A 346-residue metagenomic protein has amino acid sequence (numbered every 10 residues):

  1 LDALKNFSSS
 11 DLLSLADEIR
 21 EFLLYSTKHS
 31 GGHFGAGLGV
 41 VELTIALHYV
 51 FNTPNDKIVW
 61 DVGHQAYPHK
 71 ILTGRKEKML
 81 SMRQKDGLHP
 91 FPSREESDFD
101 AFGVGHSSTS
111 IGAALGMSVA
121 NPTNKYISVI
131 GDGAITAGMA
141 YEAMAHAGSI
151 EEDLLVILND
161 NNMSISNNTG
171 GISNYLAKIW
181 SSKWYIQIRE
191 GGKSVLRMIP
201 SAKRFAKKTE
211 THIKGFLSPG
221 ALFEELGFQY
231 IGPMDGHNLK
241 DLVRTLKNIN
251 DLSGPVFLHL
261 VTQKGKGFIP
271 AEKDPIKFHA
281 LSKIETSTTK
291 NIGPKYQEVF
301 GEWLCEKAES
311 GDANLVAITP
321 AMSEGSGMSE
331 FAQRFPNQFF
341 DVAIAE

Functional and structural regions predicted by a protein language model:
L1-T73, E224-R244, L252, V256-H259: N-terminal amphipathic, basic-rich helices that act as targeting or association modules
N6, N162-F300: Long, well-ordered, tryptophan-enriched scaffold segments
D11, R20-L23, F34-V40, L217 (+2 more regions): Cofactor-pocket helix-loop regions in the catalytic cores of large enzyme subunits
H33-I150, K307, A313-M322, M328-E330: Cofactor-binding active-site loop characterized by glycine-rich and histidine/acidic residues
D61, V129-I130, L155-N159, H259-K264: Short beta-strand segments
P68-G74, L115, I135-M144, N159 (+5 more regions): Short acidic, glycine/serine/threonine-rich loops at helix termini
K76-P92, G148-S166, A177, W184-Q187 (+1 more regions): A glycine-rich helix N-cap at a beta->alpha junction
T262-E346: Non-catalytic terminal/interface segments that mediate subunit docking, oligomerization, and allosteric communication
